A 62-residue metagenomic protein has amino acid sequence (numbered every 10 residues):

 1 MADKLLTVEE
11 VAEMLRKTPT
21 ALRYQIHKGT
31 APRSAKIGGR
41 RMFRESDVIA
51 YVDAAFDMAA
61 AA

Functional and structural regions predicted by a protein language model:
M1-Y24, A54: Polyanion-binding surface elements
D3-V8, S34-K36, E45-D47: A general secondary-structure boundary signal
V8, I26, R41-R44, F56-D57: Short, structured secondary-structure boundary patches
M14-M42: Major-groove DNA-recognition helix of helix-turn-helix-type DNA-binding domains
S46-A62: A short, Lys/Arg-enriched interface patch at domain edges and termini
